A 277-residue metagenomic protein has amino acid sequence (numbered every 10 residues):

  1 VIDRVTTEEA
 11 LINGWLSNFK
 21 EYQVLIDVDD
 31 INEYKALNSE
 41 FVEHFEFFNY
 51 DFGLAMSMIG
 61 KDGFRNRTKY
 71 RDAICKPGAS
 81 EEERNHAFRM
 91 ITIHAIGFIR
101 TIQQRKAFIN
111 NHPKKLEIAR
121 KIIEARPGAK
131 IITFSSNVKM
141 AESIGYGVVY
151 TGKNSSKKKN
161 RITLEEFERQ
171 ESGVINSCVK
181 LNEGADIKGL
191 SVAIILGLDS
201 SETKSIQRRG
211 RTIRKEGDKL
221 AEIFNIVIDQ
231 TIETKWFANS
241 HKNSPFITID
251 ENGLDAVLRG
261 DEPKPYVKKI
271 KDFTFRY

Functional and structural regions predicted by a protein language model:
V1-A125: Interdomain helical connector at the RecA1-RecA2 junction of SF1/SF2 helicase-like NTPases
V1-I2, G145-N154, N243, I247: Active-site regions of enzymes building and remodeling cell-envelope glycoconjugates
V1-Q23, I195-S205, R211-K219: Signature of the SF2 helicase/ATPase Hel1-core->accessory helical subdomain module
E9-I12, L25-D30, K139, L181-N182 (+3 more regions): Conserved nucleotide-binding/hydrolysis micro-motifs of P-loop NTPases
E21, R211-P245: Conserved segment of the helicase C-terminal RecA-like domain
G60-E82, F246-Y277: Long, largely alpha-helical accessory region at the distal end of helicase-like NTP-driven motors
K130-F134, K139-A185, K204-I206: Conserved helicase ATPase core of P-loop NTP-dependent helicases/translocases
V174-S177, E183-D199, K204-Q207, R214 (+1 more regions): A short beta-strand element within the Helicase C-terminal
